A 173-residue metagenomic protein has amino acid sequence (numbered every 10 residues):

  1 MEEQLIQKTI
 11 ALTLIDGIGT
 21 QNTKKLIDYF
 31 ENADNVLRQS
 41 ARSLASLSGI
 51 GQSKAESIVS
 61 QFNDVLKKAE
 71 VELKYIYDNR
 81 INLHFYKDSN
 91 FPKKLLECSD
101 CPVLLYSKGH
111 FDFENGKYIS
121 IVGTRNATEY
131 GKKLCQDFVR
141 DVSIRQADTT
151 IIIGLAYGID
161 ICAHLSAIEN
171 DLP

Functional and structural regions predicted by a protein language model:
M1-R140: Short, positively charged patches
V139-S143, D148-P173: Phosphate/pyrophosphate-binding betaalpha-module
